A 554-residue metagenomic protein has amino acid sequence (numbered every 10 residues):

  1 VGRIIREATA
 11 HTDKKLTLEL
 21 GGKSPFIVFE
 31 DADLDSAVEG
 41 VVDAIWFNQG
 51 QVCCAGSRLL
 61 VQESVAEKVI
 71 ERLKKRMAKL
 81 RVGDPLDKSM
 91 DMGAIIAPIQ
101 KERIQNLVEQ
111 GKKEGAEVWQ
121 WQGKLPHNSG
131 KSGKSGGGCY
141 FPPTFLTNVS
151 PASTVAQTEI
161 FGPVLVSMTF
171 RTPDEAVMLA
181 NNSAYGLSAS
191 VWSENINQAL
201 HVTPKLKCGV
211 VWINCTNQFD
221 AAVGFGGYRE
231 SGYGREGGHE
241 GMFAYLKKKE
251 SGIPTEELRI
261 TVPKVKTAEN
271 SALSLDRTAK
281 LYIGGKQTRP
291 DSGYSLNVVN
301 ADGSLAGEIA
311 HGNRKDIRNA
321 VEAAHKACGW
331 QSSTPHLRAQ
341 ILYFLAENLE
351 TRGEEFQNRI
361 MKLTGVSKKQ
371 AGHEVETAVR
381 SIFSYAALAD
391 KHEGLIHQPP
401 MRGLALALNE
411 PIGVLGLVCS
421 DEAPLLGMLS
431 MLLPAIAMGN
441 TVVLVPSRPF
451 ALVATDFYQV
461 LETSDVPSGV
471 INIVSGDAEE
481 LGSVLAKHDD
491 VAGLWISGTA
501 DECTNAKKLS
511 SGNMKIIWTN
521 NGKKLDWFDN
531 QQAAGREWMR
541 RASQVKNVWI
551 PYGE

Functional and structural regions predicted by a protein language model:
V1, G293-Y294, A301, A387 (+1 more regions): Conserved small-residue-rich beta-alpha loop and adjacent elements that most often cradle the phosphate/pyrophosphate
V1-S150, P173, L179, I213 (+3 more regions): ALDH superfamily catalytic-core signature
F26-F29, R58-E63, M92-R103, T144-T147 (+6 more regions): Short, well-ordered beta-strand elements within core beta-sheets of diverse protein domains
G123, Y245, E250-A306: Hydrophobic face of amphipathic alpha-helices that form TPR/SEL1-like repeat modules and related alpha-solenoid
K205, I436-M438, H488: Alpha-helix C-terminal capping segments
G303-K391: Glycine-rich loop-to-alpha-helix module at the N-terminal edge of alpha/beta enzyme cores
